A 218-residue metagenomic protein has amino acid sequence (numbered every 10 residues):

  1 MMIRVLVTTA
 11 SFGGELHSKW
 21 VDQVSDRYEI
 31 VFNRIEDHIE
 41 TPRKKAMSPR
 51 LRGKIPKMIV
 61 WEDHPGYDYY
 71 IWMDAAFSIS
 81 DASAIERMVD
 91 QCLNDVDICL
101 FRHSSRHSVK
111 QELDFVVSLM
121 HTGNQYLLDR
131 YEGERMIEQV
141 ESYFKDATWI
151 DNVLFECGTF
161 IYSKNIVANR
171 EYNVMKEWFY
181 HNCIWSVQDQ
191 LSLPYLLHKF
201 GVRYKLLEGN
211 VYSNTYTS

Functional and structural regions predicted by a protein language model:
M1-I55, I59, D63-Y69, I184-V187 (+1 more regions): N-terminal anchoring/stem segment of glycosyltransferases
F12-E15, E36-D37, F77-I79, S105-H107 (+3 more regions): Short, solvent-exposed loop/turn segments at secondary-structure junctions
T41-K45, R50-K54, I59, D81-E86 (+3 more regions): Core catalytic alpha/beta fold that binds nucleotide/phospho-ligands
V60, I98, T159-I161: Conserved hydrophobic/aromatic beta-strand scaffold that supports enzyme active sites
D68-F77: Short beta-strand-to-loop acidic/aromatic patch adjacent to the donor-nucleotide binding site
M73, R106-R130, N214-T215: Cell wall/extracellular polymer interaction/catalysis modules
I79-M120: Conserved donor-nucleotide/metal-binding helix-loop-beta segment in metal-dependent transferases, i.e., the alpha-helix
N124-S218: Catalytic core and acceptor-binding pocket of nucleotide-sugar-dependent glycosyltransferases
